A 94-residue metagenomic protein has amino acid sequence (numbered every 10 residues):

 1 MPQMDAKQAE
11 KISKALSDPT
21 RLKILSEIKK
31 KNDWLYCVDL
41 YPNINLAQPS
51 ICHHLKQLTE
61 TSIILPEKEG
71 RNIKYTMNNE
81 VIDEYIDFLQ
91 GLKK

Functional and structural regions predicted by a protein language model:
M1-K7: Short, intrinsically disordered or compositionally biased N-terminal tails of bacterial proteins
K7, K11-L16, T20-A47, E69 (+1 more regions): N-terminal helix-turn-helix DNA-binding core of bacterial DNA-binding proteins
P42, T59-E60: Alpha-helical residues within the helix-turn-helix
L55-K56: Short, hydrophobic-biased segments on the C-terminal half of alpha helices that form "recognition helices"
V81-Y85: Short, charged/polar, Gly/Pro-enriched secondary-structure boundary elements
F88-L89: Residue-level signal for well-ordered alpha-helical positions
